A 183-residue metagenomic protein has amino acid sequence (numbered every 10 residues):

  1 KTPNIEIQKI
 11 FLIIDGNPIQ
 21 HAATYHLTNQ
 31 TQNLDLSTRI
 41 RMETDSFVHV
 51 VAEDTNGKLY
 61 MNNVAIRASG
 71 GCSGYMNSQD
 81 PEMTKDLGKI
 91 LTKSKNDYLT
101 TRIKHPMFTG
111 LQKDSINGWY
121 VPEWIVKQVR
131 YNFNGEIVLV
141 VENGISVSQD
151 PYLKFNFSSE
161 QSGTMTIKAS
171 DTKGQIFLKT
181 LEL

Functional and structural regions predicted by a protein language model:
K1-D80, T92-S94, R102-L183: A general "mature secreted/periplasmic domain" signal
T84-L87, K95-Y98: Beta-strand/beta-sandwich contexts
